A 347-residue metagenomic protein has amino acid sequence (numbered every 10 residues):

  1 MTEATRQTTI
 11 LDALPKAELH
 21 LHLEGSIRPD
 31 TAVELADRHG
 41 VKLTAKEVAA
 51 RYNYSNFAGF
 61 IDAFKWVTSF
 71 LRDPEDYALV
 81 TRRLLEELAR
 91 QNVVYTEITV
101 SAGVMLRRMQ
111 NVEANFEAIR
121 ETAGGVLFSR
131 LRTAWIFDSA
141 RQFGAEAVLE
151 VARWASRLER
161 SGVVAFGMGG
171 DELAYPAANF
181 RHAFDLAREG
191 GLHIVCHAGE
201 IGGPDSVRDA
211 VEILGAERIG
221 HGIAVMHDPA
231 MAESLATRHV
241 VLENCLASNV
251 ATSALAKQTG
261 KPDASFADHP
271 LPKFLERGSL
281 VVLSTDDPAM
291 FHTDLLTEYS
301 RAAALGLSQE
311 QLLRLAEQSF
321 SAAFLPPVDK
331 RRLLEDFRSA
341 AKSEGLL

Functional and structural regions predicted by a protein language model:
T2-L192, I201-S206, L214-R218, A224-V241 (+1 more regions): Metal-cofactor-binding active-site regions of metalloenzymes
